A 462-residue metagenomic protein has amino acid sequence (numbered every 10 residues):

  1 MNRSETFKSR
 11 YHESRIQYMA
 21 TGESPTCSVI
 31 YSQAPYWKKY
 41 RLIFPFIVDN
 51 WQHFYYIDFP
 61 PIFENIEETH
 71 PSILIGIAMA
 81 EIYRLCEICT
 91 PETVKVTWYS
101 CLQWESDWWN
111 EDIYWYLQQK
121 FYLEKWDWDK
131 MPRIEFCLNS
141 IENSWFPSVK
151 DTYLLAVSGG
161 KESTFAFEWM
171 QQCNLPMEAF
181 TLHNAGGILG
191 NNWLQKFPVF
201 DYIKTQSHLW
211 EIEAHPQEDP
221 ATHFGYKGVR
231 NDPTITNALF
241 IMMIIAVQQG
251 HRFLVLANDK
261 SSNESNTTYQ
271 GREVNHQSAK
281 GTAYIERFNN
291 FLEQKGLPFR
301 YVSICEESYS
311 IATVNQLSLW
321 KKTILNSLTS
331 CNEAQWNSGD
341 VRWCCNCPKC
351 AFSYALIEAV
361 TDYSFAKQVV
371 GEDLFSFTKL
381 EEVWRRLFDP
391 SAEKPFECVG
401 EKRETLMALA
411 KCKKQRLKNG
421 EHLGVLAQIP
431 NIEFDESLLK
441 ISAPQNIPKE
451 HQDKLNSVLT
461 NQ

Functional and structural regions predicted by a protein language model:
M1-I75, M79-E81, E87: Short Lys/Arg-enriched alpha/beta "domain-start" segment
M1-S32, W37-K39, K120-Y153, K161-Q462: Nucleotide-activated chemistry modules centered on ATP-dependent adenylation/adenylyltransferase
P61-E142: Low-complexity, highly charged intrinsically disordered N-terminal segments that act as targeting/localization
V157: Class I SAM-dependent methyltransferase "Motif I" SAM/SAH-binding loop
